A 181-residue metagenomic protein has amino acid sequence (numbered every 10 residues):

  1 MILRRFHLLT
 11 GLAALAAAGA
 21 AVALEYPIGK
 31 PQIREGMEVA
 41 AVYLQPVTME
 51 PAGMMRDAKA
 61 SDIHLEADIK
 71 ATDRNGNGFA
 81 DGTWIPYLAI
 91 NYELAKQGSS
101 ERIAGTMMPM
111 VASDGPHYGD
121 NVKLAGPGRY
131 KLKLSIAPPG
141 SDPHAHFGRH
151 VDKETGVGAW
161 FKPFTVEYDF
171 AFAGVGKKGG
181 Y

Functional and structural regions predicted by a protein language model:
M1-T10: Bacterial N-terminal signal peptides that target proteins for export
A18-A20: N-terminal signal peptide c-region/cleavage motif recognized by signal peptidases
K59-S61, F79-I90: Short coil-to-beta strand junction motifs in C2/discoidin
H64-T83: Short amphipathic, basic-aromatic surface patches that mediate peripheral association with negatively charged
I103-A112: Solvent-exposed serine/threonine-rich low-complexity stretches and specific carbohydrate-binding patches
A112-G119: Aromatic sugar-binding surface patches on proteins that engage polysaccharides or sugar-phosphate polymers
P116, G126-Y130: Short tyrosine-centred short linear motifs in exposed loops/low-complexity segments
A137-R149: Short acidic/polar inter-strand loop motif in beta-rich domains
